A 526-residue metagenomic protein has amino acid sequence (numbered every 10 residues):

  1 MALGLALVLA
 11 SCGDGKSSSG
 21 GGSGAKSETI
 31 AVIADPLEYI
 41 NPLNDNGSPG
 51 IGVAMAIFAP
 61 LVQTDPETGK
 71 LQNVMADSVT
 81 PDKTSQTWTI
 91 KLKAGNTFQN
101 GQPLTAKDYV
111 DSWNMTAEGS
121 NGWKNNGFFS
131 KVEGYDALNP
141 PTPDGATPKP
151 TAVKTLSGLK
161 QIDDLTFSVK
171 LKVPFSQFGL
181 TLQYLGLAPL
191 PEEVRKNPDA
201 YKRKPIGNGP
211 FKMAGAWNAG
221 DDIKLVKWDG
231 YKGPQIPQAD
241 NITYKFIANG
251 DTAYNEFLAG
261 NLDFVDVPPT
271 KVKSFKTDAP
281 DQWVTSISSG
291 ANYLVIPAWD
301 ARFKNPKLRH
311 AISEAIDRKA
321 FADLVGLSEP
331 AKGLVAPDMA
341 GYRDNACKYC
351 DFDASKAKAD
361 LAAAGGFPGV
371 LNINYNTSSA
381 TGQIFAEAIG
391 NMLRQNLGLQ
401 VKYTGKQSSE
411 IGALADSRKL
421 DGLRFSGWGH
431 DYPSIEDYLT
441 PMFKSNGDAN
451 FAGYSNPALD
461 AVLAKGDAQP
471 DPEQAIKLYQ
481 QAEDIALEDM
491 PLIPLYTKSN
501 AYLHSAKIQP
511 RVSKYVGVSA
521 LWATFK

Functional and structural regions predicted by a protein language model:
V32-K83, I206: N-terminal lobe/hinge region of extracytoplasmic solute-binding protein
K91, M115, N121-P191: Surface-exposed binding/hinge segments that line and control ligand-binding clefts or catalytic entry sites
T105-N114, D164-K170, P210, A239-N241 (+6 more regions): Alpha-helical secondary-structure segments
T142-P143, K154, D164, L171-P237 (+1 more regions): Gly/Pro-rich hinge or "lid" segments in bacterial periplasmic/extracellular proteins
K196-D199, P205, G230-F275: Ligand-site clamp/hinge motif
E329-A363, T377-I384: Structural transition elements
L399-I411, Y438-A506, K526: Extracytoplasmic/peripheral linker and loop segments enriched in polar/acidic and small residues with frequent Thr/Pro
Y502-K526: Long beta-strand-rich cores associated with HINT superfamily self-processing modules
